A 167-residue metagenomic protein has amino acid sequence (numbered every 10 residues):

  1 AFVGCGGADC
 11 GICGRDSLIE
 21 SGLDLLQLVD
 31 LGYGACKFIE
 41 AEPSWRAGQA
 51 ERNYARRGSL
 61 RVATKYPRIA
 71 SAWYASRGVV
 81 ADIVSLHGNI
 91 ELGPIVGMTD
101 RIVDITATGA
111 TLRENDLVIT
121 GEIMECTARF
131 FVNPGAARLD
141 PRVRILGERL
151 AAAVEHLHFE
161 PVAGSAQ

Functional and structural regions predicted by a protein language model:
A1-Q167: Domain-level signature for soluble enzymes in the chorismate/prephenate branch of the shikimate pathway
